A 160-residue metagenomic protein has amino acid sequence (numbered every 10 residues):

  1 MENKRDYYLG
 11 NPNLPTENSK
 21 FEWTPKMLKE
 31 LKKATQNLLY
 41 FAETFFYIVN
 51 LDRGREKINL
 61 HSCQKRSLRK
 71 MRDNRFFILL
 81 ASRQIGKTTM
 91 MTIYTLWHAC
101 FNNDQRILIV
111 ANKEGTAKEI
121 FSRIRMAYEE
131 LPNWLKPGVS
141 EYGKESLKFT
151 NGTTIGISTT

Functional and structural regions predicted by a protein language model:
M1-T160: Phosphate/NTP-binding elements of NTP-utilizing enzymes
